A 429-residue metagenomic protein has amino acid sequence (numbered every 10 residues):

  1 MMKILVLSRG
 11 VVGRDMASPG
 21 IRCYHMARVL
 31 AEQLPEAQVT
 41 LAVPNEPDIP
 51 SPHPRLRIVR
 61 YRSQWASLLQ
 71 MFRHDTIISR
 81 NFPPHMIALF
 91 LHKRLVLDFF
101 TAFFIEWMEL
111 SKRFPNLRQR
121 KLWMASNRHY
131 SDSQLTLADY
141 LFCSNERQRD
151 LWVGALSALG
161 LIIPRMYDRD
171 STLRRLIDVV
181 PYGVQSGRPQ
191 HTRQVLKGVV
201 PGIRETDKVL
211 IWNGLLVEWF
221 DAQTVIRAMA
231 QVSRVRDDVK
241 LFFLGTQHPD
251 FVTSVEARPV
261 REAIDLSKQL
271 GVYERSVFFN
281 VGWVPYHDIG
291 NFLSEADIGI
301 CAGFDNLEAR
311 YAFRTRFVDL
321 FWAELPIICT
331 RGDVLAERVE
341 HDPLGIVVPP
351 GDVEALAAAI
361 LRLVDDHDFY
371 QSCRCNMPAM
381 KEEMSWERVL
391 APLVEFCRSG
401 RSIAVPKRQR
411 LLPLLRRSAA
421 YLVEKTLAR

Functional and structural regions predicted by a protein language model:
M1-D48, Q231-R234, L415, A420-R429: N-terminal subdomain of nucleotide-sugar transferases
L5-S8, V184-R188, V195-F220, V225-M229 (+1 more regions): Conserved donor-binding/catalytic core segment of Leloir-type glycosyltransferases
R9, G13, L97-H129, R149-W152 (+3 more regions): Acceptor-binding helix/loop patch of EC 2.4 sugar-transfer enzymes, predominantly nucleotide-sugar-dependent
A17, F220, W283-N291, G299-F321 (+1 more regions): Nucleotide-sugar-dependent
R120-L141, R149, A158, R165-S171: Membrane-proximal helix-turn-helix segments that form the acceptor-binding/catalytic region of lipid-linked
G245, S254-N291: Nucleotide-activated donor-binding/catalytic signature segment of Leloir-type glycosyltransferases, i.e., the conserved
H341-D342, I346-V353, R362-H367: Conserved acidic donor-binding segment of nucleotide-sugar-dependent glycosyltransferases
G351, D368-R416: A charged, aromatic-enriched C-terminal amphipathic alpha-helix characteristic of glycosyltransferases across folds
